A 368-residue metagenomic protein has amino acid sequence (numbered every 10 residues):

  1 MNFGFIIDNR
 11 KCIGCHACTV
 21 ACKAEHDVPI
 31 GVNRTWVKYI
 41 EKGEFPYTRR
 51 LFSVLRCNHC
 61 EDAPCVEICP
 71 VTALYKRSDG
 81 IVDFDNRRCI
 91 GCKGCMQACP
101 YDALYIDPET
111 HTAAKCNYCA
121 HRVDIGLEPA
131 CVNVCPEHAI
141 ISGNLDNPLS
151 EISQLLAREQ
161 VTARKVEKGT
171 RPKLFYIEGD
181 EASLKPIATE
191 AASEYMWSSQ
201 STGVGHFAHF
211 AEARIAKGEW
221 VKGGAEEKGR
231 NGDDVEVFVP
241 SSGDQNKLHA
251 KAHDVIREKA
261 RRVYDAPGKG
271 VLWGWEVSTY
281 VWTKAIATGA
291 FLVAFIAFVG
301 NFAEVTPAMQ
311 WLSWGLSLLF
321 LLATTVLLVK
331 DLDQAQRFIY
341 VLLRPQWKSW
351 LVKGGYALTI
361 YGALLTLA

Functional and structural regions predicted by a protein language model:
M1-G80, R87-I90, M96-A98, D102 (+1 more regions): Ferredoxin-type iron-sulfur electron-transfer modules and their immediate structural context
T19, H26, A139-G143, A290 (+1 more regions): A generic secondary-structure signal for well-formed alpha-helical elements
T19, K23, N58, K93-M96 (+7 more regions): Short, well-ordered alpha-helical packing segments
P29, K76, I106, V299-F302: Secondary-structure transition/capping motifs at alpha-helix termini and the adjoining loop/turn into the next element
I40-R56, R87-R88, M96-K259: Flanking helices and flexible, charged tails adjoining ferredoxin-like Fe-S electron-transfer domains in multi-subunit
I81-V82, A113: Hydrophobic residues embedded in beta-strands of well-ordered beta-sheets
R214-K217, E226-A368: Hydrophobic cores of alpha-helical transmembrane segments in multi-pass integral membrane proteins
